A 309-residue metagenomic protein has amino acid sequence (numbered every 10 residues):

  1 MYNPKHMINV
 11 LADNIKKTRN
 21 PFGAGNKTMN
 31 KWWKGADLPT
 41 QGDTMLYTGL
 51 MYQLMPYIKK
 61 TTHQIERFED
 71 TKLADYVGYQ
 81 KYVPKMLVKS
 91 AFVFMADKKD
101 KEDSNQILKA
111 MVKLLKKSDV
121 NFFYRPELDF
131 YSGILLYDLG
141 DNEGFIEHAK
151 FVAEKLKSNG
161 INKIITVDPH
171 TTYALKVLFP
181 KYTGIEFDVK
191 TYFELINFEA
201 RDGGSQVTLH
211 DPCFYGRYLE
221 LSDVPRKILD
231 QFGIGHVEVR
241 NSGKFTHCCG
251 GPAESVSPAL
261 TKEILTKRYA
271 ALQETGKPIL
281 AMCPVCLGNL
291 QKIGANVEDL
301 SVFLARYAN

Functional and structural regions predicted by a protein language model:
M1-D129, D138-T166, T172: Iron-sulfur-cluster electron-transfer modules
P39-T44, R201-V207: A short, charged/proline- and glycine-enriched loop that marks the coil->beta-strand transition at the N-terminal
L50-M51, H170, F193-E194, P284-V285: Alpha-helix/helix-capping structural signal
S90-F187, G216-N309: Cofactor-cradling patches in redox/metallo enzymes
F179-P180, L195-R201: Distinct, well-ordered alpha-helical segments
F187-N197: Short, structured interface segments
N197-E199, Q206-L219, G235: Catalytic cores of enzyme domains
